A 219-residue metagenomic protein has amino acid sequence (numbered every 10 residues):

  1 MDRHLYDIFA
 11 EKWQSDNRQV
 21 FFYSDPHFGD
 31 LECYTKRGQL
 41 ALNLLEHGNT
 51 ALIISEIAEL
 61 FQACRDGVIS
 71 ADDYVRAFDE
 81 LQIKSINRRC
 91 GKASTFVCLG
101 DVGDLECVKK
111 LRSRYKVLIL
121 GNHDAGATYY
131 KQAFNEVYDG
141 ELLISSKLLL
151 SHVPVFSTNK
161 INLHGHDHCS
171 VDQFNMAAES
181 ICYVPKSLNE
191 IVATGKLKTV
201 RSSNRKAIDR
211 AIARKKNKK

Functional and structural regions predicted by a protein language model:
M1-K219: Catalytic phosphate/metal-binding cores of nucleic-acid and nucleotide-processing enzymes, i.e., regions that mediate
